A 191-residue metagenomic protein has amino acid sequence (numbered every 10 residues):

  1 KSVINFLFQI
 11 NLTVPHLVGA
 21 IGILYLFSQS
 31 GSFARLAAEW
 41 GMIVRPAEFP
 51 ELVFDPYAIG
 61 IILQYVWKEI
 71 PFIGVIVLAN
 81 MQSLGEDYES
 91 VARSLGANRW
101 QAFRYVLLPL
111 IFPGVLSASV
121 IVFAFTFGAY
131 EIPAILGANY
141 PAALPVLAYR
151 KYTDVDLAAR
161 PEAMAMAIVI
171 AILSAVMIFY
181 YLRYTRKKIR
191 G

Functional and structural regions predicted by a protein language model:
K1-L26, L36, E48, E89 (+2 more regions): Cytoplasmic-entry segments and transmembrane alpha-helices of multi-pass inner-membrane transporters
V3, H16, P56, G74 (+2 more regions): Residue-level recognition of membrane-helix boundary sites in multi-pass small-molecule transporters
L7, L26, V66, N80 (+5 more regions): Amphipathic alpha-helical segments that mediate coupling or scaffolding at interfaces
I10, V14, L63, W67-V77 (+4 more regions): Transmembrane alpha-helices
L17, I73, A134, A175-F179: Membrane-embedded alpha-helical segments of multi-pass transporters/permeases
A20-V66, L136-Y140: Membrane-interfacial helix termini and adjacent extracytoplasmic/periplasmic loops of multi-pass transporters
L78-E89, R93, P161-G191: C-terminal transmembrane helix and the adjacent membrane-cytosol boundary/short C-terminal tail of inner/organellar
A134-A175, R183: Interhelical loop and adjacent transmembrane-helix boundary motif in polytopic membrane transport permeases
